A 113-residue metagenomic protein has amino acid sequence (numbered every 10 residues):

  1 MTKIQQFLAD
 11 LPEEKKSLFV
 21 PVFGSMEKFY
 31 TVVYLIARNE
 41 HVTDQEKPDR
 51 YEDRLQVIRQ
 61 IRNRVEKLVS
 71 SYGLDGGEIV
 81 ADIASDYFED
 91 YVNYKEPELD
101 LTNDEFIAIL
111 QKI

Functional and structural regions predicted by a protein language model:
T2-E40: Short terminal alpha-helical segments
I4-F7, V65, F106: Generic structural signal of hydrophobic/aromatic residues within well-ordered alpha-helices of folded domains
T31-N103: Acidic, low-complexity, intrinsically disordered interaction modules
L110-I113: Short acidic DE-rich linear segments
